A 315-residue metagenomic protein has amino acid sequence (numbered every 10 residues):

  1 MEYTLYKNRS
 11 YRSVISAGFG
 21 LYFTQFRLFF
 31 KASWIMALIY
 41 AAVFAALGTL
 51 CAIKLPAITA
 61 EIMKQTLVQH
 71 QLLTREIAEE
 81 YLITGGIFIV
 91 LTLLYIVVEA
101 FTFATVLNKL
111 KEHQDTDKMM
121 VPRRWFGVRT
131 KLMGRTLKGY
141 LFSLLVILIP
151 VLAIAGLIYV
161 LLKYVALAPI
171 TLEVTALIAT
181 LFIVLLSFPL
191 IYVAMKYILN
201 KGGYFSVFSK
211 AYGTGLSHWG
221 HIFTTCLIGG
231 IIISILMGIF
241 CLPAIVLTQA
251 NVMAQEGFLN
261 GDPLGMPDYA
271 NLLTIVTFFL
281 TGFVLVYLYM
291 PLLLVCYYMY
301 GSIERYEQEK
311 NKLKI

Functional and structural regions predicted by a protein language model:
E2-Y6, A17, K54-E79, F103-M119 (+2 more regions): Juxtamembrane transition segments at transmembrane-helix termini in multipass membrane proteins
Y3, K7-A42, P122-I149, F188-I239 (+1 more regions): Interfacial aromatic "cap" segments that immediately flank transmembrane helices in multipass membrane proteins
T4-G20, T24-R27, W34-Y81, G85 (+2 more regions): Generic N-terminal leader segments that precede the first folded domain
I15, F26, G85, E99 (+6 more regions): Generic alpha-helical secondary structure signal
G20-F23, L73-Y81, W125-T130, A166-P169 (+2 more regions): Helix-boundary and loop/linker segments of multi-pass membrane transporters
A32-L55, T84-A100, K138-K163, T171-S187 (+2 more regions): Hydrophobic alpha-helical transmembrane segments in multi-pass membrane proteins
R75-T92, F103, L107, F126-G139 (+1 more regions): A conserved helix-loop-strand patch within extracytoplasmic ligand-binding domains of the periplasmic binding
M119-L132, I158-T171, F182: C-terminal or late-domain output modules
